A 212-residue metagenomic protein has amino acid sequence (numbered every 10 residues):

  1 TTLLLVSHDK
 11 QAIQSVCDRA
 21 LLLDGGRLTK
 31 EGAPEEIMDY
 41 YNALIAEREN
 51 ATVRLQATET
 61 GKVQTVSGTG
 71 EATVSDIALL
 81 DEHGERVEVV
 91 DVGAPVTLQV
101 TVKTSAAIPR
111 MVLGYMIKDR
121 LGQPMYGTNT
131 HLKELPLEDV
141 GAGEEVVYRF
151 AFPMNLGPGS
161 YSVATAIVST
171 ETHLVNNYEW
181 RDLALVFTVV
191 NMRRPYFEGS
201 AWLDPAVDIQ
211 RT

Functional and structural regions predicted by a protein language model:
S7-H8: H-loop/switch region of ABC-family ATPase nucleotide-binding domains
Q11-T212: Localized sequence-composition bias
